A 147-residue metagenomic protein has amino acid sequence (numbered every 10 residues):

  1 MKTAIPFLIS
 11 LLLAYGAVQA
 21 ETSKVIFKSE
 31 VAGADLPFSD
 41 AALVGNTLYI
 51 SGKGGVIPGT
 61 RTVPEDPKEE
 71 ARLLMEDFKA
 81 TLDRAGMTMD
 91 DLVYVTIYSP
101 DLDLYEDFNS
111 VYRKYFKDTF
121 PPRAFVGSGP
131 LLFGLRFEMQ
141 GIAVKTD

Functional and structural regions predicted by a protein language model:
A4-E76, A80-D90, S99-D147: N-terminal presequence-like segments and the immediate start of the first folded domain
L92-Y94: Surface-exposed patches in mature extracellular/periplasmic domains of secreted proteins
